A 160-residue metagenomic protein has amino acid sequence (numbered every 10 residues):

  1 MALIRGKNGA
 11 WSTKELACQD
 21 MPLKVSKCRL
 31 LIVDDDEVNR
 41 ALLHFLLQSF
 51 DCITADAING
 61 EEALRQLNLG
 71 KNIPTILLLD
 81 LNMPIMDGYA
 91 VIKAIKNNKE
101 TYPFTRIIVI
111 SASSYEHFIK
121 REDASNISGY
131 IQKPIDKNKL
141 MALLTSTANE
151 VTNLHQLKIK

Functional and structural regions predicted by a protein language model:
M1-M21, D136-K160: C-terminal catalytic ATP-binding subdomain
A41-S49: Charged docking surfaces used in two-component/phosphorelay signaling
D56-I76: Acidic, metal-coordinating helix/loop segments flanking the phosphotransfer/catalytic sites of two-component signaling
D80: Active-site residues of response regulator receiver
M83-M86: Receiver (REC) domain active-site loop signature in two-component systems and cognate sites in sensor histidine kinases
I110-A112: Hydrophobic/aromatic residues positioned on beta-strands within the core alpha/beta folds
K133: A Lys-centered signature of the CheY-like receiver
